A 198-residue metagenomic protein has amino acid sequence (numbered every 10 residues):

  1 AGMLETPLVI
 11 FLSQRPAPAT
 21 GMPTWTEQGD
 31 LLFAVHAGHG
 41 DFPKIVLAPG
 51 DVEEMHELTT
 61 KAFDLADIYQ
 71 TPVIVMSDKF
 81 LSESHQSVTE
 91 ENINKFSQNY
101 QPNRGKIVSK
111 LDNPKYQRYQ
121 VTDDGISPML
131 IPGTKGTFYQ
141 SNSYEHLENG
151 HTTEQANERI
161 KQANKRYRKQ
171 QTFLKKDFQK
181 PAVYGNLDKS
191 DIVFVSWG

Functional and structural regions predicted by a protein language model:
A1-H36, I45-A66: Thiamine diphosphate
P7, P16-P23, P43, P49 (+5 more regions): Proline-rich intrinsically disordered, low-complexity coils
D41-A48, K189-I192: Glycine- and acidic
L58, F63-G198: Flexible, low-complexity linker and terminal segments
